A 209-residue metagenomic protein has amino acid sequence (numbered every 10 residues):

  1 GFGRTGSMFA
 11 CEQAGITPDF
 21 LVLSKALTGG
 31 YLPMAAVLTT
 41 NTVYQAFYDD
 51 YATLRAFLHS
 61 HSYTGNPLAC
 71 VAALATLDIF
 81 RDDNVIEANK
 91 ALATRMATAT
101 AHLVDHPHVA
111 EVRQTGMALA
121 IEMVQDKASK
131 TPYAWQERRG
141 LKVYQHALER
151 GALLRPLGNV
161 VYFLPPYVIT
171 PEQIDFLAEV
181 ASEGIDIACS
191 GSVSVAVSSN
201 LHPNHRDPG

Functional and structural regions predicted by a protein language model:
G1-G209: Conserved N-terminal phosphate-binding loop of PLP-dependent enzymes in the Aspartate aminotransferase
